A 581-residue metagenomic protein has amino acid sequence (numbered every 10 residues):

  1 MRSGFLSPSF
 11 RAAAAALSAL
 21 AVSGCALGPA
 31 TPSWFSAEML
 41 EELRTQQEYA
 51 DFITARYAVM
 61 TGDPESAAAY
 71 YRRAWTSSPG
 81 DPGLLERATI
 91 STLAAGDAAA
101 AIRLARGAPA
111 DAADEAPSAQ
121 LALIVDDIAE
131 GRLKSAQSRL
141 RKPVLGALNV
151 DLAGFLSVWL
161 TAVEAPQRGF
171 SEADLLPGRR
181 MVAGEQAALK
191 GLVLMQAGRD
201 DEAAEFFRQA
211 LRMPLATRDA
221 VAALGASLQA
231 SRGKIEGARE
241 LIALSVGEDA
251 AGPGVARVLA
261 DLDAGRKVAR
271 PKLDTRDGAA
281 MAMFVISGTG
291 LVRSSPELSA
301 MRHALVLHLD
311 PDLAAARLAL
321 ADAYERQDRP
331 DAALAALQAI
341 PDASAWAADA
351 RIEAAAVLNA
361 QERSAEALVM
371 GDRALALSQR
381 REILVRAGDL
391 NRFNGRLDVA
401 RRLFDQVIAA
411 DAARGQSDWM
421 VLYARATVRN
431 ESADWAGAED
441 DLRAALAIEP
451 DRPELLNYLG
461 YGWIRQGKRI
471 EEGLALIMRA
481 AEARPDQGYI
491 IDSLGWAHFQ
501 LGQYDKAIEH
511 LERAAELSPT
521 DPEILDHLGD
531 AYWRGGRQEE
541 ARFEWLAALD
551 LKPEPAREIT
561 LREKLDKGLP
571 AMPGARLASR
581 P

Functional and structural regions predicted by a protein language model:
C25-R103, D114-S118, S138, L259-D263 (+3 more regions): N-terminal leader/linker segments that initiate helical-solenoid repeat arrays
E38-E42, R72-P79, R106-D114, R141-N149 (+12 more regions): Solenoid-like repeat scaffolds
L43-D51, S78-L85, A112-L121, G146-L156 (+13 more regions): Generic helix N-cap/helix-start motif at coil->alpha-helix transitions
R56, I90, V125, W159 (+10 more regions): Residue-level recognition of tetratricopeptide repeat
V59, L93, I128, A162 (+10 more regions): Position-specific recognition of the canonical hydrophobic site in helix A of tetratricopeptide repeat
G62, G96, G131, A165 (+10 more regions): Residue-level detector of the short coil/turn that links helix A to helix B within each tetratricopeptide repeat
A98-A110, L133-L145, P166-R180, D201-L211 (+11 more regions): Alpha-helical repeat scaffolds
A110, V144-L148, S227-P253, A260 (+1 more regions): TPR/TPR-like (Sel1-like) alpha-helical repeat modules
